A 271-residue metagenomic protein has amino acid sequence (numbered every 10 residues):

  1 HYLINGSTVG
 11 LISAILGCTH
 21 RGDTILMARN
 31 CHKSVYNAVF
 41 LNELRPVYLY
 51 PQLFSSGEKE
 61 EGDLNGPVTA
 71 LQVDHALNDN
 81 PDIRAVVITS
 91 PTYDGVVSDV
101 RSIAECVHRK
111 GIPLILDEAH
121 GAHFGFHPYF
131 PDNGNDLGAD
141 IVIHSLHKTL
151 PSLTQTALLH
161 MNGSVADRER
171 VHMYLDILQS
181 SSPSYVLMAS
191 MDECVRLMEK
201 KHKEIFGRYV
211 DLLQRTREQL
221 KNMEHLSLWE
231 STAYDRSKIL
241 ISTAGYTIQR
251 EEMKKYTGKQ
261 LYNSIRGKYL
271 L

Functional and structural regions predicted by a protein language model:
H1, H144, K259-N263: A short linear hydrophobic-aromatic micro-motif
N5-E230: Conserved PLP-enzyme active-site core in the AAT-like
Q214-L271: Conserved C-terminal alpha-helix-loop-beta "cap" of PLP-dependent enzymes that closes/shapes the active-site mouth
